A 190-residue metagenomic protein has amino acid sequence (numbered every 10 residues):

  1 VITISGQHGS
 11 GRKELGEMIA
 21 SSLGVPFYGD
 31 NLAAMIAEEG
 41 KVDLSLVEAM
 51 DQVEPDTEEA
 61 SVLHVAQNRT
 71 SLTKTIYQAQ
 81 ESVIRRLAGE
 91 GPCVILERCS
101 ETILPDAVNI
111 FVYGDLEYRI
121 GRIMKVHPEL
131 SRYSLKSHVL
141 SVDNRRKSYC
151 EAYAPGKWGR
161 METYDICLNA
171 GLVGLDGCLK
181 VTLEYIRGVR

Functional and structural regions predicted by a protein language model:
I4-A20: Glycine-rich phosphate-binding P-loop
V25-E38: Short beta-strand-centered segment that lines the nucleotide-binding/catalytic pocket of NTP-utilizing
A37-P92: ATP-dependent small-molecule kinase phosphotransfer cores that center on conserved nucleotide phosphate-binding segments
P55-T57, S131-D176: Small-molecule kinase domains that catalyze NTP-dependent phosphoryl transfer to phosphate-bearing small molecules
E81, L175-L183: Short, amphipathic alpha-helical "lid/cap" segments that border enzyme active or binding sites
E97: Divalent-cation
P105-V126, L130-V142: Conserved phosphate-donor/acceptor-positioning beta-strand/loop module used by diverse small-molecule
